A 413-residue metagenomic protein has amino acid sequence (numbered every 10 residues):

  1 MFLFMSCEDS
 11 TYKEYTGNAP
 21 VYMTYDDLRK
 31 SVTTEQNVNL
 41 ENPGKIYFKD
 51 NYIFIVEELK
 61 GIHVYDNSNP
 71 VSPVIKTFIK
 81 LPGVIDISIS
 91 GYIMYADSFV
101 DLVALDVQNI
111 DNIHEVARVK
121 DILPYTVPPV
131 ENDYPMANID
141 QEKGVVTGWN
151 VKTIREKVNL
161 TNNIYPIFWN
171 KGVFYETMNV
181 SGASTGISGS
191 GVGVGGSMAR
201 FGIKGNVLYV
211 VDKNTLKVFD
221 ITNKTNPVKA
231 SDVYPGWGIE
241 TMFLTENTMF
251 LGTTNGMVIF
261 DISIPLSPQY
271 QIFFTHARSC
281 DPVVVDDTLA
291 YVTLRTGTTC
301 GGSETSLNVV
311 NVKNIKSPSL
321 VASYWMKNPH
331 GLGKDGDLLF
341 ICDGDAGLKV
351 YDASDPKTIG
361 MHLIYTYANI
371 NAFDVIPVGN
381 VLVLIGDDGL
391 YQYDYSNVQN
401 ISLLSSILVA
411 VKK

Functional and structural regions predicted by a protein language model:
C7-K413: Feature marking well-ordered beta-strand scaffolds used for ligand recognition
